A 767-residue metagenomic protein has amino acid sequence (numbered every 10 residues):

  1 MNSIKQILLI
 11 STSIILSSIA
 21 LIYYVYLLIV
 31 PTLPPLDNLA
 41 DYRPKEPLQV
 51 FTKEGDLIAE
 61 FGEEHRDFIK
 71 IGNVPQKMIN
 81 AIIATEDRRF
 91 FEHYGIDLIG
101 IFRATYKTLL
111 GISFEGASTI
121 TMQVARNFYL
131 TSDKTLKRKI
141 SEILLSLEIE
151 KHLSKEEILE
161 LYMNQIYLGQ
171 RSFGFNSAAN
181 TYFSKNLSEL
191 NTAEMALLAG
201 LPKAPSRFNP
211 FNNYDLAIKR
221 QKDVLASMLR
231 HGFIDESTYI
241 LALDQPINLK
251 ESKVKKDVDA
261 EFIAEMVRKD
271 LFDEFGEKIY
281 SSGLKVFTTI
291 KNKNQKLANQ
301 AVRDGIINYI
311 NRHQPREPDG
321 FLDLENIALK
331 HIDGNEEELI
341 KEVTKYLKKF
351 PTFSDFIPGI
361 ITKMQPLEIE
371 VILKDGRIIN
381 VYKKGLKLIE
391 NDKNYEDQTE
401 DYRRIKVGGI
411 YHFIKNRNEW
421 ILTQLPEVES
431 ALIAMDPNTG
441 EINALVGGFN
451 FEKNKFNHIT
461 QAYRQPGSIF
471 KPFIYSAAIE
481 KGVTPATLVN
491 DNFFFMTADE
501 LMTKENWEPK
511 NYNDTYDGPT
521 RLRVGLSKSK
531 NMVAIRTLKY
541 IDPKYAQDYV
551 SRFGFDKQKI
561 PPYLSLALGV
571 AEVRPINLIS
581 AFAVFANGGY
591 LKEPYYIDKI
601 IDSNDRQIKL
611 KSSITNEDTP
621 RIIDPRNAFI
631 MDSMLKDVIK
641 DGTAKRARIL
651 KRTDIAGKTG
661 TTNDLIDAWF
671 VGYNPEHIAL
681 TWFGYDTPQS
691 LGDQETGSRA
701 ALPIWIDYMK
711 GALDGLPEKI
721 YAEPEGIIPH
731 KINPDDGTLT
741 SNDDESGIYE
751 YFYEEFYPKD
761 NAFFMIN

Functional and structural regions predicted by a protein language model:
M1-F51, R89, L109: N-terminal type II signal-anchor transmembrane helix that functions as the membrane-insertion/stop-transfer segment
I22-Y23, L27, G111-L373, T537 (+5 more regions): Non-catalytic, structured segments within soluble enzyme domains
D67-G72, D392-Y402, L425-S430, K453-F473 (+2 more regions): Short active-site loop at a secondary-structure junction that contains or immediately precedes the catalytic residue(s)
I82, M228, A298, P366 (+7 more regions): Active-site SXXK
F91-I101, F173-N176, D235-I240, I479-D499 (+2 more regions): Short, well-structured active-site flanking segments
K107-K134, S188, K255-D259, N438 (+4 more regions): Conserved catalytic neighborhood of penicillin-recognizing serine enzymes
T288, N292-Q295, N299-A301, E336-D355 (+7 more regions): A penicillin-recognizing enzyme superfamily signal
T503-P509, D542-S580, Y596: Mid-domain, small-residue-enriched loop/turn segments at the edges of structured enzyme/sensor domains
